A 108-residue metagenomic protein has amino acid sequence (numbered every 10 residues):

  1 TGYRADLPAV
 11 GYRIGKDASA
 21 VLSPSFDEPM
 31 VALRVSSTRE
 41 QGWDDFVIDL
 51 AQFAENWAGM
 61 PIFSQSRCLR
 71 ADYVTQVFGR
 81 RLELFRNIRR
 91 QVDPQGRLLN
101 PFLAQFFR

Functional and structural regions predicted by a protein language model:
T1-V77: Substrate-recognition/cap regions that form aromatic- and gly/pro-loop-enriched pockets for small-molecule ligands
N56-R108: Activity-critical C-terminal alpha-helical subdomain
